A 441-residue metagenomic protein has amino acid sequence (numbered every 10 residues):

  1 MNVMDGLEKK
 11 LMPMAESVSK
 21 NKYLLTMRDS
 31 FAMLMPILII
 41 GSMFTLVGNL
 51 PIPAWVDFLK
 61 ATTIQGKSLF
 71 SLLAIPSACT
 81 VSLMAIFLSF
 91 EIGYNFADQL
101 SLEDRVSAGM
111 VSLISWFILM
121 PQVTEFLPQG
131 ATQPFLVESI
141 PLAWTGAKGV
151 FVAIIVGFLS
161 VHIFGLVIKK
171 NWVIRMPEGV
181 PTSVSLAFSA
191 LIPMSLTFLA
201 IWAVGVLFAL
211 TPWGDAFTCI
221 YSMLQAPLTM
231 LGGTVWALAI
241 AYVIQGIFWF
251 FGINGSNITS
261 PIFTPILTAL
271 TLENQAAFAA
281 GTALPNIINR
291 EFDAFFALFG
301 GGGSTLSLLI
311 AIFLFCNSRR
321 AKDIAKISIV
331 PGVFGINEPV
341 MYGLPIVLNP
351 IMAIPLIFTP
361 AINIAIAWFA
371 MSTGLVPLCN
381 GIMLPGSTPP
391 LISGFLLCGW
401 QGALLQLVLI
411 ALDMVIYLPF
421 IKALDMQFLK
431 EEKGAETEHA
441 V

Functional and structural regions predicted by a protein language model:
M1-N21, K169-P177, T211-F217, G233: Short, membrane-interfacial amphipathic segments enriched in basic
N2-V18, P53, D57, A61-K67 (+4 more regions): Transmembrane alpha-helical segments and their short flanking loops that form helix-hairpins/helix-helix interfaces
E16, K20-I174, V347: Early transmembrane hairpin of solute transport permeases
K22, S30, P36-L38, T45-A74 (+2 more regions): Helix-loop-helix hairpins and the membrane-proximal interhelical loops of multi-pass alpha-helical transport proteins
Y23, P177-S189, M223-L228, G343-P345 (+1 more regions): Membrane-interface segments at loop-to-transmembrane junctions
I40, V81, A85, S89 (+26 more regions): Alpha-helical transmembrane segments in multi-pass membrane proteins
V47-P51, W55-V56, F96-D104, L127 (+10 more regions): Membrane-interfacial segments
L72-F87, A147-V152, L231-F251, L284-T305 (+1 more regions): Hydrophobic alpha-helical transmembrane segments
